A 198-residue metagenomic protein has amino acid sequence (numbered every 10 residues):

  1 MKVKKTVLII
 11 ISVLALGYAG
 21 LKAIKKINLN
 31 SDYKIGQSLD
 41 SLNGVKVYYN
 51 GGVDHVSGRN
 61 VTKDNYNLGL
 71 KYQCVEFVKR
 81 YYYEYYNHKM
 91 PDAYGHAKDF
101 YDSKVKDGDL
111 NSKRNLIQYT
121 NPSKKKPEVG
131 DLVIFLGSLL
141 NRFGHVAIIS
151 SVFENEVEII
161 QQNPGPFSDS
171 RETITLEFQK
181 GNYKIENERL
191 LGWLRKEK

Functional and structural regions predicted by a protein language model:
M1-K22: N-terminal Sec-pathway targeting helices
V7-I10, L68, F77, T120: Generic hydrophobic-segment detector
L16-V105: N-terminal capping segments
N28-N30, F143-K198: Aromatic- and glycine-rich peptidoglycan recognition patches
Q73-R80, E128, I148, R189: Extracytoplasmic/secreted proteins, especially bacterial periplasmic and envelope-associated proteins
Y101-N163: ...with weaker cross-activation on analogous glycine-rich loops/strands in unrelated enzymes
